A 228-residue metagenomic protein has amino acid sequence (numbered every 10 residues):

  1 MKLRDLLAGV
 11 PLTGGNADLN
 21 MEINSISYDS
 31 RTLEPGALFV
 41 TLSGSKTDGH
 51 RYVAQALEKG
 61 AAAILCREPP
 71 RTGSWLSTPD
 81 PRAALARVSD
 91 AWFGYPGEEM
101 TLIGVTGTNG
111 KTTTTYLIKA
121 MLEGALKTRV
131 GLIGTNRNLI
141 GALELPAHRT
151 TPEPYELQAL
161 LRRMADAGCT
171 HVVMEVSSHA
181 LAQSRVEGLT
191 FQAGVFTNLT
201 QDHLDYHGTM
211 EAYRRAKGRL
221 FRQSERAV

Functional and structural regions predicted by a protein language model:
M1-R87, A91: N-terminal leader/targeting and accessory segments in enzymes
R87-V228: Phosphate-binding loop of NTP-binding sites
